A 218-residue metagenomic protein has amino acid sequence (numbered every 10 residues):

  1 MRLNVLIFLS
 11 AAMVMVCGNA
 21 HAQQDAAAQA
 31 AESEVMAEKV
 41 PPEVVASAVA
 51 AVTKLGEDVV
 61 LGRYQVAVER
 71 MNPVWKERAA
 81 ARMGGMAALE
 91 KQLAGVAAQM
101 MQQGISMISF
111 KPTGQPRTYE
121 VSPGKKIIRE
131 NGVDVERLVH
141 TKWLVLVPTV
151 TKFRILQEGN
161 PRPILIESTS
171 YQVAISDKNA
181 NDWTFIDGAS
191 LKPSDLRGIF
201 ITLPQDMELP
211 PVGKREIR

Functional and structural regions predicted by a protein language model:
M1-V5: Positively charged n-region of N-terminal signal peptides that target proteins for export
L6-V16: Bacterial N-terminal signal peptides
G18-A22: Sec/Tat signal peptide C-region and signal peptidase I cleavage site
Q23-L61: Short, low-complexity N-terminal intrinsically disordered segments enriched in polar/charged residues
V35, V68-D134, L138-H140: Short solvent-exposed beta->alpha transition segments
T141-F153: A short hydrophobic beta-strand element
F153-R218: Low-complexity, intrinsically disordered terminal/linker segments enriched in charged and Gly/Pro repeats
